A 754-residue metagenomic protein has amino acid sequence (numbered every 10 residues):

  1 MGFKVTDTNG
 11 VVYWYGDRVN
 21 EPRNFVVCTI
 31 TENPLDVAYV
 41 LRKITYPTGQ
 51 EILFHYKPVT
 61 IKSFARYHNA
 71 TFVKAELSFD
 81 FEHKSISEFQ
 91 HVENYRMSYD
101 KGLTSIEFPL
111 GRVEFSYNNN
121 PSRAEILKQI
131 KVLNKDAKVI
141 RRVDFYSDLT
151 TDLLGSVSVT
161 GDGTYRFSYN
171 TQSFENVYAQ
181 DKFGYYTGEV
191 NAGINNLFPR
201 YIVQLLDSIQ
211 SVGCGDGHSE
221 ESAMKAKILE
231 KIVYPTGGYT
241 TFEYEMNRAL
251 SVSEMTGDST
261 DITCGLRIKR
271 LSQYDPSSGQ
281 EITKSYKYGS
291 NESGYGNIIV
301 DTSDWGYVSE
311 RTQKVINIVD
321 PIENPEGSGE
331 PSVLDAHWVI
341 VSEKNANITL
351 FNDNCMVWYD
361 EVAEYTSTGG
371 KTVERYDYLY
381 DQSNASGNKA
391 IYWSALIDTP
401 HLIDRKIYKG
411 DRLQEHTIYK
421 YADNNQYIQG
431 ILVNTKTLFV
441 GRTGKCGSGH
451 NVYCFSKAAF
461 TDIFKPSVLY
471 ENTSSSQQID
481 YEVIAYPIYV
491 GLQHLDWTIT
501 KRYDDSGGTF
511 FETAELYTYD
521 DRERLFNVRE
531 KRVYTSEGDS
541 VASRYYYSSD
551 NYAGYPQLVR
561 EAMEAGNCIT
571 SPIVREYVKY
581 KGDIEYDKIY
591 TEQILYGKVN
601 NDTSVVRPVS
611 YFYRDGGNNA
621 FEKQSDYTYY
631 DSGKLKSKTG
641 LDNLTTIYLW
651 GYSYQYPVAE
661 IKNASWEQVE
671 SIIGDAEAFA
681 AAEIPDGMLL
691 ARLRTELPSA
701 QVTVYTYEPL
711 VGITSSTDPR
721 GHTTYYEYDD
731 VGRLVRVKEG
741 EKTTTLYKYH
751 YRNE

Functional and structural regions predicted by a protein language model:
M1-K581, T646-Y648, Y652-L697, V702-Y705 (+3 more regions): Conserved catalytic cores of ATP-dependent inositol ring kinases
P572-I573, V578-V609: Loop/turn-rich, solvent-exposed surfaces of beta-rich toroidal or solenoidal domains
D602-G616, A620-K623: Leucine-rich, hydrophobic repeat-scaffold detector
K623-Y627, S637-T639, T724: Conserved blade-ending motifs and adjacent loop-strand segments that build the rim/top face of beta-propeller domains
Y629, V711-G712, S716: C-terminal, well-structured subdomains that either form a transmembrane helix-short loop-helix hairpin in multi-pass
Y629-Y630, D686: Short, positively charged
